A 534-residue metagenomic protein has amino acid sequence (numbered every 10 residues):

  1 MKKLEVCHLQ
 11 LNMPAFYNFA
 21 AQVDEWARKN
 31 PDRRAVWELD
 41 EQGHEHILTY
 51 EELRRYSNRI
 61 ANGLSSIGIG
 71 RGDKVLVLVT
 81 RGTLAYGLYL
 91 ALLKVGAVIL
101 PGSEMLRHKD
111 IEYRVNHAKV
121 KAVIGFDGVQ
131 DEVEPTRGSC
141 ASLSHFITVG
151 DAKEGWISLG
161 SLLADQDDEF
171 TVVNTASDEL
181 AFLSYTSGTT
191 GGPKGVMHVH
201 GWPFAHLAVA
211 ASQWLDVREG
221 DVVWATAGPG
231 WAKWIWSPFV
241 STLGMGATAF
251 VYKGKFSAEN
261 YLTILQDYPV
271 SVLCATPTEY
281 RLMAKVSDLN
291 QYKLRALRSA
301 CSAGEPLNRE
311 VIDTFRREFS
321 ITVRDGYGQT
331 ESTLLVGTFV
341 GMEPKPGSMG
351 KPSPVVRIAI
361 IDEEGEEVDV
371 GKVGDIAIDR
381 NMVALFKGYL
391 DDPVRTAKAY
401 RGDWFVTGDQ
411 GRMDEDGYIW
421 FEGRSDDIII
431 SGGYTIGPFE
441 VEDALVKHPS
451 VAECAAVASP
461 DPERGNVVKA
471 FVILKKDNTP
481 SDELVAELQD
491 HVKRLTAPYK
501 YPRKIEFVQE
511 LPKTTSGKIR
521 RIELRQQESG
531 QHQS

Functional and structural regions predicted by a protein language model:
M1-L48, E52-I67, R71, R137-S142 (+4 more regions): N-lobe entry segment of adenylate-forming
P31-R34, T148, E154, A164-Y185 (+2 more regions): Conserved pre-ATP/AMP-binding loop-to-beta segment of ANL
H44-H46, A61-L106, A227-G228, T435: Conserved AMP-binding/adenylate-forming
H46-E51, A181-A205: Conserved AMP-binding A3 loop
S66-I67, L90, K94-S161, L474-K476: Structural core segment of the AMP-binding/adenylate-forming
L106, V123-G125, L273, R380-M382 (+5 more regions): AMP-binding/adenylate-forming catalytic core of the ANL superfamily
F204-A225, P229-V272, K285-V286: Conserved AMP-binding/adenylation subdomain of ANL enzymes
G244, V270-A275, A284-K345, R357 (+1 more regions): Gly/Ser/Thr-rich phosphate-binding loop
